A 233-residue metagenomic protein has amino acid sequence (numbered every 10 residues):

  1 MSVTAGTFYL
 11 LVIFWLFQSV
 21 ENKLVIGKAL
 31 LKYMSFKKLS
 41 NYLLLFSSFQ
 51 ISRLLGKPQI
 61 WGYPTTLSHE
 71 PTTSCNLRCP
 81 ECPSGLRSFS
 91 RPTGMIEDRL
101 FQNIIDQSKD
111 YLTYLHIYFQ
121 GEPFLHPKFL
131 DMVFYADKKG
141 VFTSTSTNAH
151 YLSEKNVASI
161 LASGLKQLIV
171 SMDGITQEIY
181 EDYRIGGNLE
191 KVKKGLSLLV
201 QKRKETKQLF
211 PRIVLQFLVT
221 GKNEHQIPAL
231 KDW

Functional and structural regions predicted by a protein language model:
M1-V3, T7: Intrinsically disordered, low-complexity segments enriched in serine/proline and basic residues
G6, E21-L30, Q201-Q208, R212: C-terminal accessory region of radical SAM enzymes
F8-Y9, F14-F17: Aromatic (phenylalanine/tyrosine) cluster motif
G27, L31-Q167, E178, D182 (+1 more regions): Conserved alpha-helical substructure of the radical SAM core
T143, L196-Q226: Conserved strand-turn element in the central/C-terminal portion of the radical SAM core barrel that lines
N156, G221-W233: Catalytic cores of alpha/beta
V170-M172: Conserved phosphate-donor/acceptor-positioning beta-strand/loop module used by diverse small-molecule
I175: Flexible loop/hinge segments that line or gate small-molecule binding clefts
